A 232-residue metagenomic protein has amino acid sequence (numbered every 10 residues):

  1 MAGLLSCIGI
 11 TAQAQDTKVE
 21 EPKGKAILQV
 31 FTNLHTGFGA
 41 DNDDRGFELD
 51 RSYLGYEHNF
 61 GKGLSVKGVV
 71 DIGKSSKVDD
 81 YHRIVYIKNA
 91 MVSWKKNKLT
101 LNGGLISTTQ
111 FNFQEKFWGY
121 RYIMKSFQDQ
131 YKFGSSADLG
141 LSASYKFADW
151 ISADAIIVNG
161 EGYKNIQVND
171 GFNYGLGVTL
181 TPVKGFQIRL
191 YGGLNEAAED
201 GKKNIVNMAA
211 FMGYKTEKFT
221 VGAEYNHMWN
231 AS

Functional and structural regions predicted by a protein language model:
M1-V19: Cleavable N-terminal export/targeting peptides
D16-G37, D41-G160, D170-F172, T179-F186: Outer membrane beta-barrel
F60, E161, Y225, W229: Flexible, active-site-proximal loop/turn residues at the rims of small-molecule/cofactor binding pockets and catalytic
V78, F113-Q114, N165-I166, E199-G201 (+1 more regions): A short, polar/proline- and glycine-enriched secondary-structure boundary/capping micro-motif
I156-N165, N195: Active-site-proximal beta-alpha loop/turn segments in soluble metabolic enzymes
N169, T179-S232: Detector for outer-membrane/organellar transmembrane beta-barrel domains, recognizing the amphipathic beta-strand
